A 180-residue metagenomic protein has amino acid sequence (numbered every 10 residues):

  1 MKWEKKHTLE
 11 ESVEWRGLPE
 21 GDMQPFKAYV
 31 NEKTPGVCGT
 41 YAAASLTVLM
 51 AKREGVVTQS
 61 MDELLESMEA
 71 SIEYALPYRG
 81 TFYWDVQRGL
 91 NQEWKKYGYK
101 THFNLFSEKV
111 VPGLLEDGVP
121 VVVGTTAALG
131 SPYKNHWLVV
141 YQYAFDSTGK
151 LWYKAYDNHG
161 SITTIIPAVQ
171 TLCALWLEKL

Functional and structural regions predicted by a protein language model:
M1-R79, D146-T148: Active-site-adjacent structural segments surrounding the nucleophilic cysteine of cysteine proteases and isopeptidases
L65-L180: Conserved active-site-adjacent core of cysteine acyl-enzyme catalytic domains
